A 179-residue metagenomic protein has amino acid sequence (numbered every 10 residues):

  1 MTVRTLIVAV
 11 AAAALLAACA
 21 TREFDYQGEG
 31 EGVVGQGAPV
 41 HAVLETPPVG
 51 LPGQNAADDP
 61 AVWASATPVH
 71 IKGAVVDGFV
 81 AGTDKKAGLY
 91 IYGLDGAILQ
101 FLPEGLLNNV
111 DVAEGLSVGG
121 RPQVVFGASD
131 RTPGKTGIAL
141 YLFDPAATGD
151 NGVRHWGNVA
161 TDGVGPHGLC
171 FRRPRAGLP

Functional and structural regions predicted by a protein language model:
L16-A18: C-terminal motif of bacterial Sec signal peptides marking the signal peptidase cleavage site
A20-E23: Bacterial signal peptide processing site
A42-G53, A97-P103, R154-A160: A short beta-strand motif characteristic of beta-propeller blades
V43-A87, N108: Beta-strand-rich domains and repeat architectures in extracellular enzymes and scaffolds, especially beta-propellers
A56-D59, L106-G115, G163-F171: Repeated scaffold domains used in trafficking and secretory/extracellular systems, primarily beta-propellers
P68, A87, D130-K135, A176: Short glycine/acidic-enriched loop and turn motifs that connect beta-strands
G93-T136: Blade-loop segments of beta-propeller domains
K135-L178: Asp-box/WD-like beta-propeller blade repeats and closely related beta-sheet repeat scaffolds
